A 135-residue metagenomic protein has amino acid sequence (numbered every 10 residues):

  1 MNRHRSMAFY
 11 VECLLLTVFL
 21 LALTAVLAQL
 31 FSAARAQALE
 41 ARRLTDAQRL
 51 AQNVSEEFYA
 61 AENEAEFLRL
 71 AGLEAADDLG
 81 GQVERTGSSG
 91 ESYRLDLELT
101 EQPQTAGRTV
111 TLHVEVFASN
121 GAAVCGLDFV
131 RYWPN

Functional and structural regions predicted by a protein language model:
M1-R5: Positively charged n-region of N-terminal signal peptides that target proteins for export
S6-F9, L15-F19, Q29-N135: Flexible, low-complexity segments enriched in proline/glycine/serine and punctuated by aromatic residues
